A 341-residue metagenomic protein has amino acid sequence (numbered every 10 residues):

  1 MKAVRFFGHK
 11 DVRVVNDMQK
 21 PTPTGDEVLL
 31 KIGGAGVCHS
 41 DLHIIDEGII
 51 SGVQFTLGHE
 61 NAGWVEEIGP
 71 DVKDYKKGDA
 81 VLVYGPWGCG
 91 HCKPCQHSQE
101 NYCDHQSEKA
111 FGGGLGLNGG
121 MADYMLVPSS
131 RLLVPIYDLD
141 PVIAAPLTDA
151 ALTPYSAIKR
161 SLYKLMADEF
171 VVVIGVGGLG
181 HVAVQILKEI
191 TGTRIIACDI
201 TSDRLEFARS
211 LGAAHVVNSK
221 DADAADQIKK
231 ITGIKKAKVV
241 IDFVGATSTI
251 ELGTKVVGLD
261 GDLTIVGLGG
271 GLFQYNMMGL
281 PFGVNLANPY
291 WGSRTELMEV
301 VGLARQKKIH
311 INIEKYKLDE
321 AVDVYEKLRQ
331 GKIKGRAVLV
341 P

Functional and structural regions predicted by a protein language model:
M1, E251, K255, R294-P341: C-terminal hydrophobic helical "lid"/dimerization subdomain of Rossmann-like NAD(P)H-dependent oxidoreductases
H9, Q19-K20, G52-G58, G112-L117 (+2 more regions): Short Gly/Pro-enriched turn/cap motifs at secondary-structure boundaries
P21-A35, D46-Q96, Y137-L139: Glycine-rich beta-strand-centered segment in the early N-terminal region that forms part of a ligand/cofactor-binding
C38, G85-L133, Y137, P141: Cysteine-cluster motifs in flexible loop/terminal segments that predominantly coordinate metals
S40-I44: Cytochrome P450 core scaffold surrounding the K-helix E-X-X-R motif and the conserved "meander" helix-loop region
L132, Y137-A222, D226-Q227: Mid-domain Rossmann-like dinucleotide-binding core that forms the NAD(H)/NADP(H) cofactor-binding site
L162-E169, E206-N285: Glycine-rich cofactor phosphate-binding loops and adjacent beta1-alpha1 units of small-molecule cofactor enzyme domains
D262-T264, Q274-E314: Rossmann-fold dehydrogenase core element
